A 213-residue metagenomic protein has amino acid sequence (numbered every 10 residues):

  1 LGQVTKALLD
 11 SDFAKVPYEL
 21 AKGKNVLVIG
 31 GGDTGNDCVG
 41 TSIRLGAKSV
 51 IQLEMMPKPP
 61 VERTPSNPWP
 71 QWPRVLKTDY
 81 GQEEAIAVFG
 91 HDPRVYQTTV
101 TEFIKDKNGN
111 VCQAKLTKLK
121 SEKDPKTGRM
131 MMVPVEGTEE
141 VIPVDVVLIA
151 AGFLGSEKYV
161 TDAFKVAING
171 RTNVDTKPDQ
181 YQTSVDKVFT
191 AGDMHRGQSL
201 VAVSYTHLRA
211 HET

Functional and structural regions predicted by a protein language model:
L1-G23, K123-Q198: FAD-site-proximal beta/loop scaffold in flavoenzymes
N25-I29: Beta1/beta-strand and adjacent pyrophosphate-binding region of the FAD-binding site in flavoprotein oxidoreductases
G31, M55-K58, D193: Cofactor-binding loop segments of dinucleotide-utilizing enzymes, especially the Rossmann-like FAD- and NAD(P)+-binding
T34: Hydrophobic/small residue at the entry helix of a nucleotide-binding pocket
V39-E102: Rossmann-like dinucleotide-binding cores of NAD(P)H-dependent redox enzymes
A87-G90, Q97-T99, I104-D106, N110-V141: A structured beta-alpha segment of the ubiquitous adenosine-cofactor-binding alpha/beta core
T206-T213: Conserved small/polar residues in nucleotide/adenosyl-binding loops
